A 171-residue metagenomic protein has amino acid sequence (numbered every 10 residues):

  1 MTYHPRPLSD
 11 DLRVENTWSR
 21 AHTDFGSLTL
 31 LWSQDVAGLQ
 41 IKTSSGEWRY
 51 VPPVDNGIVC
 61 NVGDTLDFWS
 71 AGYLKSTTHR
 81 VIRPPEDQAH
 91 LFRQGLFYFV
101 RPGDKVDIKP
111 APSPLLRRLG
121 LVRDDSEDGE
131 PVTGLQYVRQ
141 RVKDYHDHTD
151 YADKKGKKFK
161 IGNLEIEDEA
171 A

Functional and structural regions predicted by a protein language model:
T2-A171: C-terminal flanking tails of non-heme Fe-dependent oxygenases
